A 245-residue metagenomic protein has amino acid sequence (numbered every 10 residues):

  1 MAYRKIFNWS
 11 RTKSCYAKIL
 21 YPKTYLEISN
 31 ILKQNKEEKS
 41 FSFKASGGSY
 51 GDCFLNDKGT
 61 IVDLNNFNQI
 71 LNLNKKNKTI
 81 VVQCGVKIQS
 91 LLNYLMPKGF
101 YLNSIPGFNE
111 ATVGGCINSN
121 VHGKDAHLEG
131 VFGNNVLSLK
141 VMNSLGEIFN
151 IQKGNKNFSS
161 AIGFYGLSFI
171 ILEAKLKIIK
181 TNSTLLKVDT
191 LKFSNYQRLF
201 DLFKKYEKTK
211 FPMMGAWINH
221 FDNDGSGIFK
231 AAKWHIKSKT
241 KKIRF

Functional and structural regions predicted by a protein language model:
A2-S10: N-terminal regions that are enriched for targeting/export leaders and immediately downstream pro/stem segments
S10-S104, N120-D125: Glycine-rich N-terminal segment of FAD-binding domains in flavoprotein oxidoreductases, spanning the beta-loop-helix
S46-S49, S104-I117, I218-H220: Short, glycine/charge-rich beta-strand/loop segments that flank catalytic centers and engage negatively charged groups
S49-D52, Q89-S90, A111, I178 (+1 more regions): Flexible loop/turn segments at secondary-structure boundaries
G51-L71, D125-G146, I170-K177: Structural signature of FAD isoalloxazine-binding scaffolds in flavoprotein oxidoreductases
N118-S119, L137-F245: C-terminal substrate-binding/cap subdomain adjacent to the FAD-binding core in PCMH-type and related FAD-linked
